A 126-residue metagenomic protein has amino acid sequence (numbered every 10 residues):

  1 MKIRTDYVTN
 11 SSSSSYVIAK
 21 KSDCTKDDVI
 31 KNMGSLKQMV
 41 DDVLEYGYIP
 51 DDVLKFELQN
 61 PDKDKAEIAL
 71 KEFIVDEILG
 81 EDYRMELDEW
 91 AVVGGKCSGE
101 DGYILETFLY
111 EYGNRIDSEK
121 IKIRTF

Functional and structural regions predicted by a protein language model:
M1-D6, S13-F126: Long, non-globular targeting/processing and low-complexity regions
